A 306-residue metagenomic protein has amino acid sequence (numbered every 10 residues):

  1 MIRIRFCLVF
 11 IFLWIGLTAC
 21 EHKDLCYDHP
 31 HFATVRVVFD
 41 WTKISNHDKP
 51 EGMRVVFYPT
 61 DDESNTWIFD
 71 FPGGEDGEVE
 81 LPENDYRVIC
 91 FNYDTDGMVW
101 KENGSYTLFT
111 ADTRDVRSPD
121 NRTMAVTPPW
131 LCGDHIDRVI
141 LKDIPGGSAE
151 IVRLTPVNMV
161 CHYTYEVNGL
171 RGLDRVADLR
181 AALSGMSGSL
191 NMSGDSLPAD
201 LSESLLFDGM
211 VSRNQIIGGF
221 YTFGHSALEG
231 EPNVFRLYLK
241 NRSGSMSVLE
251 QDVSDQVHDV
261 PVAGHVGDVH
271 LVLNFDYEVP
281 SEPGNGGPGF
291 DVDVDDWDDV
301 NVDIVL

Functional and structural regions predicted by a protein language model:
I2-R3, F12-K43, W297-D303: Bacterial Sec-dependent N-terminal signal peptides
P30, D48, N158-V160, D174 (+1 more regions): Short, surface-exposed loop/turn motifs at beta-strand boundaries within globular domains
P30-R36, M53, N84-Y86, C161: Short structural boundary motif marking the start of a folded domain
V38-P50, E166-D174: Structural motif
R54-N103, A177-H258: Tryptophan-paired
W67-N158: Short, low-hydrophobicity acidic/polar segments
T127-I217: A sequence/structural signal for flexible, mid-protein segments enriched in small/helix-disrupting residues
G230-L306: Hydrophilic extracytoplasmic domains
